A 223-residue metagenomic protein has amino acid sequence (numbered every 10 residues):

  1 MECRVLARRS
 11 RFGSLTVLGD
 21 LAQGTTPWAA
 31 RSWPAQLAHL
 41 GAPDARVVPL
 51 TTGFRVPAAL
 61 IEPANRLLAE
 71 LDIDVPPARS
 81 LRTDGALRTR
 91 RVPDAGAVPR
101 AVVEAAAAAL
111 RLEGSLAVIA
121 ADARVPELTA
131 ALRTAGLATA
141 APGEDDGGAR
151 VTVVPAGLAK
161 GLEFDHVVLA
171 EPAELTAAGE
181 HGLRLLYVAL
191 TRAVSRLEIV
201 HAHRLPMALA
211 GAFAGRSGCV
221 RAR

Functional and structural regions predicted by a protein language model:
E2-R223: Conserved helicase motor core of SF1/SF2 NTP-dependent helicases
